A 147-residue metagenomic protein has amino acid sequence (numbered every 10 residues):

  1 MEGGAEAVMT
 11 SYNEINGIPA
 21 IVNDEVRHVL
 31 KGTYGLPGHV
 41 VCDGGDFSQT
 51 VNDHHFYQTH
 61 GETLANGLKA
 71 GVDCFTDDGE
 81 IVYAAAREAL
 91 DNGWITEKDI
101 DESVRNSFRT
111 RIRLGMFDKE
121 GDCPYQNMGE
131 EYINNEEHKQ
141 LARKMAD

Functional and structural regions predicted by a protein language model:
M1-D147: Glycoside hydrolase catalytic-domain context in secreted enzymes
